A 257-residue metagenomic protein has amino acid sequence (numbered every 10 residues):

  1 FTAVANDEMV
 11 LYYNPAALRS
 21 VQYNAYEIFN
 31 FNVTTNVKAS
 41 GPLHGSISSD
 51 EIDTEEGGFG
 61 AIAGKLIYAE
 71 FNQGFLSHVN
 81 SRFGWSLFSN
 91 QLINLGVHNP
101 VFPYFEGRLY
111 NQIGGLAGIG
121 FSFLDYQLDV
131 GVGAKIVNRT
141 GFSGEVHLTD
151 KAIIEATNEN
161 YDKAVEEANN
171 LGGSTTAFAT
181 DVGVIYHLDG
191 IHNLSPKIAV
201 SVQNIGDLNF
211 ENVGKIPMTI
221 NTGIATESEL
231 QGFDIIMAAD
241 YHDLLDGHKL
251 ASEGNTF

Functional and structural regions predicted by a protein language model:
F1-F257: Subset of outer-membrane beta-barrel
